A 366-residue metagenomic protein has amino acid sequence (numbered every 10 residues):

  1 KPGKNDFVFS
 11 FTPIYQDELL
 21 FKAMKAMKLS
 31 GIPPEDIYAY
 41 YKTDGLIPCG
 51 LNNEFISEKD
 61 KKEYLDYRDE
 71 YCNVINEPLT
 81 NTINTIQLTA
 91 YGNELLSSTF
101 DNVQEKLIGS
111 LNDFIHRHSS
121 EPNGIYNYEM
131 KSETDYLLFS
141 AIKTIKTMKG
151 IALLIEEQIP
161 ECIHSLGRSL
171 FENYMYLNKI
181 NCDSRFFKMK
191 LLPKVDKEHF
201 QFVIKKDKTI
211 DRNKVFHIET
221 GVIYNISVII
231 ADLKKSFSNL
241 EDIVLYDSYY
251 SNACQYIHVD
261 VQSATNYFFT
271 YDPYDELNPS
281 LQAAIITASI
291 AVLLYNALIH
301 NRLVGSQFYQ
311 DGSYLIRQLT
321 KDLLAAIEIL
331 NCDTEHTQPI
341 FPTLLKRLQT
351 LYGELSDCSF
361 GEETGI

Functional and structural regions predicted by a protein language model:
K1-S140, I145, G150-E172, L177 (+1 more regions): A cross-kingdom marker of C-terminal helix-rich interaction/assembly modules
